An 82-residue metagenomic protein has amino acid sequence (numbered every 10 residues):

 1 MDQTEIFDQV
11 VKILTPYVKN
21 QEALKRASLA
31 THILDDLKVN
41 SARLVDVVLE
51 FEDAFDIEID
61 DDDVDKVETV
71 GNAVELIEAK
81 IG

Functional and structural regions predicted by a protein language model:
M1-L24: Thiotemplate assembly-line natural product biosynthesis machinery
F7-V11, T15, A30, V48 (+2 more regions): An amphipathic alpha-helix signature
V18-K38, D56-K66: Phosphopantetheine carrier-protein modules
R43: Two-component histidine kinase catalytic core, primarily the HATPase_c
